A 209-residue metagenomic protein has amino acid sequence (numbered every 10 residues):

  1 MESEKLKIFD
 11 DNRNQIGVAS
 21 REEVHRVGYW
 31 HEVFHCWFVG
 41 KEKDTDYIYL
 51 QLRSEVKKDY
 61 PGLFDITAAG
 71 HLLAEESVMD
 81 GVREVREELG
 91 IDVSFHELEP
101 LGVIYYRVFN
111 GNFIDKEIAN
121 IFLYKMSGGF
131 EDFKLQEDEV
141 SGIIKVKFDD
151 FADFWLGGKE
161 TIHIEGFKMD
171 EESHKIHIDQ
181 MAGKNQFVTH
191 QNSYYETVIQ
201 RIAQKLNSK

Functional and structural regions predicted by a protein language model:
M1-D44: Acidic, metal-coordinating catalytic segment for phosphate/diphosphate chemistry, firing primarily on the Nudix
E4, E32-F34, A68, P100 (+2 more regions): Residues that flank catalytic or metal-binding motifs in active/ligand-binding sites
E23-H35, D44-E87: Conserved Nudix-box catalytic region and its N-terminal flanking loop in Nudix hydrolases and closely related
E42-D44, E88-S94, G129: Secondary-structure boundary elements
D92-G102: A short coil-to-beta-strand element that immediately follows conserved catalytic motifs
G102-F109, F113-K209: Nudix hydrolase/Nudix homology domain
